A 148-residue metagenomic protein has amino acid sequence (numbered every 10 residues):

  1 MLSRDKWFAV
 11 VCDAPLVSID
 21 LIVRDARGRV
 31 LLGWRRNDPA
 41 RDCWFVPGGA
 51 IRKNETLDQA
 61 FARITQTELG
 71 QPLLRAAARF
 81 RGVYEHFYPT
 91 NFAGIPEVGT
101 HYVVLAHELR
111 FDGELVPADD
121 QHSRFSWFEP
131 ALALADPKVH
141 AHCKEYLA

Functional and structural regions predicted by a protein language model:
M1-D20, R24, P96-E97: Acidic, metal-coordinating catalytic segment for phosphate/diphosphate chemistry, firing primarily on the Nudix
V17, G70-E114: Active-site segment of metal-dependent pyrophosphate-handling enzymes, primarily the Nudix hydrolase catalytic core
D20, R29, R124: Conserved beta-strand and immediately adjacent loop positions that scaffold enzyme active sites
R24-V30, D38-A40, R52, E85-P89 (+1 more regions): Short, charged/polar surface micro-motifs in flexible loops or helix N-caps
R29-P72: Conserved Nudix-box catalytic region and its N-terminal flanking loop in Nudix hydrolases and closely related
N37, L147-A148: Compositionally biased, intrinsically disordered linkers/stalks adjacent to structured regions
A106-R110, V116-L147: NUDIX/MutT-family hydrolases
